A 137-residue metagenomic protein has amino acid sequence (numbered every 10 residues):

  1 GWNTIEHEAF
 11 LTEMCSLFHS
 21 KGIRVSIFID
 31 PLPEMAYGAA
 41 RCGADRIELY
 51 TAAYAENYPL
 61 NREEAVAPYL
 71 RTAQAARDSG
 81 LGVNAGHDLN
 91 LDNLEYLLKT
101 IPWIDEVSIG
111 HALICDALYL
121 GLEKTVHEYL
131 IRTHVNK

Functional and structural regions predicted by a protein language model:
G1-T4, A40, N57-N61, H134-N136: Short acidic/polar alpha-helix capping motifs at helix-coil junctions
T4-S26, R62-A85, I101, Y129-T133: Alpha-helix-loop-beta-strand connector modules within alpha/beta enzyme cores
H7, L11, L32, A65 (+4 more regions): Aromatic/hydrophobic pocket-lining residues that form the small-molecule binding cavity in soluble enzyme cores
I23-A76: Histidine/lysine/aspartate-rich catalytic loop segments that bind and position anionic ligands
D30-L32, Y50-Y54, L81-G82, G86-D92 (+1 more regions): Active-site beta-loop-alpha junctions enriched in small/polar residues
L32-C42, A85, L89-I104: Catalytic cores of alpha/beta
R46-Y58, W103-L122: Glycine-rich phosphate-binding active-site loops on the catalytic face of alpha/beta enzymes
N61-R62, D116-K137: C-terminal helical cap(s) of enzyme catalytic domains, especially alpha/beta-barrels
